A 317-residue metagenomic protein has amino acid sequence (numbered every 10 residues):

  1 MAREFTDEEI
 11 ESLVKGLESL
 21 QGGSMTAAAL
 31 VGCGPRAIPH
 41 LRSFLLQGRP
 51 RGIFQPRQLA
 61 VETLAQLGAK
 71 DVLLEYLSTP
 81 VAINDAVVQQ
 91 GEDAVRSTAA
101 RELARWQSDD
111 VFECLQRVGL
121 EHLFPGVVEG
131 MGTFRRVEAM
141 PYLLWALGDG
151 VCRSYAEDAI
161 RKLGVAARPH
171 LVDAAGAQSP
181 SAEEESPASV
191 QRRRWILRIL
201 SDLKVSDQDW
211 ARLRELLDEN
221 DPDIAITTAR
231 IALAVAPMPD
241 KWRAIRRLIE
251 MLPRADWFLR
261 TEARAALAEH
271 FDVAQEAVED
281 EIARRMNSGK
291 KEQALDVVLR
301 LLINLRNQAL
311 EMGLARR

Functional and structural regions predicted by a protein language model:
A2-K15, P35-G48, L67-A86, Q107-V118 (+6 more regions): Amphipathic alpha-helical scaffolding segments comprising HEAT/armadillo-like alpha-solenoid repeats
S19-S24, P35, P50-F54, A82-Q89 (+11 more regions): Alpha-helix N-cap/helix-start positions at coil->helix boundaries
T26-A29, R57-A60, A99, V127 (+5 more regions): Conserved hydrophobic register position within alpha-solenoid helical repeats
V31, A65, A104, G132 (+6 more regions): Structural signature of alpha-helical solenoid repeat scaffolds
L45, L64, L103, L267 (+4 more regions): Heptad-repeat amphipathic alpha-helical coiled-coil interaction surface used for oligomerization/assembly
D110, H122-G126, T133-P141, W145-D158 (+2 more regions): Solenoidal tandem-repeat scaffolds enriched in leucines and small polar residues
W257-D280: Extended alpha-helical scaffolding segments
E279, A283-R317: Eukaryotic acidic, Ser/Thr-rich intrinsically disordered low-complexity regions
